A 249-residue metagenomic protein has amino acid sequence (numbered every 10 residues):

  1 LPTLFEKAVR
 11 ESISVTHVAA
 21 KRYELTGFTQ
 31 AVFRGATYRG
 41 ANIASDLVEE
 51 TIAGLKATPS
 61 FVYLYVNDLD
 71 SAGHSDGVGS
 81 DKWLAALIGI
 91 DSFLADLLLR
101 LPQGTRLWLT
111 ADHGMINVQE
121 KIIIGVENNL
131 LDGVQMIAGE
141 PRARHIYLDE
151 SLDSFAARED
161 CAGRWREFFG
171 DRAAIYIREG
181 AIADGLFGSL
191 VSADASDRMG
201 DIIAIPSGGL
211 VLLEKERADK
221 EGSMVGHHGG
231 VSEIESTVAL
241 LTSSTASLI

Functional and structural regions predicted by a protein language model:
L1-I249: Feature captures the catalytic ectodomains and active-site-proximal regions of enzymes that hydrolyze or transfer
